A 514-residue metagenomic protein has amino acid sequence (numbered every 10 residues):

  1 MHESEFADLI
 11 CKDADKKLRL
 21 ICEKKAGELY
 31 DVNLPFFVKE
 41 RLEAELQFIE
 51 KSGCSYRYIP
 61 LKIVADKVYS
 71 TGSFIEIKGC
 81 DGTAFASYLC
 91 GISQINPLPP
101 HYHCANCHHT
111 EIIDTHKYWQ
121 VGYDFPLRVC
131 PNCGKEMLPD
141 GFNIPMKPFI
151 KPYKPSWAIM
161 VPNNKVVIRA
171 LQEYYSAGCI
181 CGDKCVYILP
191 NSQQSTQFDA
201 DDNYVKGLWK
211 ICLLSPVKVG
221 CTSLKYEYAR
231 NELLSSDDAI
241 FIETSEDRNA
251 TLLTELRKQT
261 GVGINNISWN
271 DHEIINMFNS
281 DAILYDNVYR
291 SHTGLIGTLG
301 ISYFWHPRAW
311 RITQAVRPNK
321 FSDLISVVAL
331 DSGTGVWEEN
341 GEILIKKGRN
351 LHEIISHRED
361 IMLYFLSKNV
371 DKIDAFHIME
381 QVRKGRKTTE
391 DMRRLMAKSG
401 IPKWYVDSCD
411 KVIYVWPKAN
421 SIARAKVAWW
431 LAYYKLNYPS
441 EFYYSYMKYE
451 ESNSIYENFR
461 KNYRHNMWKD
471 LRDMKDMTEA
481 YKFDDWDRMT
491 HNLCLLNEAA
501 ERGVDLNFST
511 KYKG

Functional and structural regions predicted by a protein language model:
M1-G514: Noncatalytic, beta-rich nucleic-acid-contacting surfaces in large DNA/RNA-processing enzymes
